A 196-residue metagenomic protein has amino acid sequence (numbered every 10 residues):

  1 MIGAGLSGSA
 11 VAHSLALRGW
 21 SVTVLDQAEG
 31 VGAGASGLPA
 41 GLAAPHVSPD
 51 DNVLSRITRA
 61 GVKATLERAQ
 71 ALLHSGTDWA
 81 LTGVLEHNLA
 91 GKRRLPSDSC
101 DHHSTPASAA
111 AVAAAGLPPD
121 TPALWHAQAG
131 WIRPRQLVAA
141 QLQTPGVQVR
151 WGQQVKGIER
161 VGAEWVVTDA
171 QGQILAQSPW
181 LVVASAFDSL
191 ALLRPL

Functional and structural regions predicted by a protein language model:
M1-V24: N-terminal Rossmann-like FAD-binding beta1-loop-alpha1 element of flavoenzymes
S7, G30, D188: Conserved Rossmann-like nucleotide-cofactor binding loop
A10, A64-E67, Q136, A140: Short amphipathic alpha-helical face segments that pack within enzyme cores and frequently flank/anchor catalytic
A10, R56, I174-L196: Flavin-dependent oxidoreductases
H13, L17, A139, Q143 (+1 more regions): Short, well-ordered alpha-helices that flank and scaffold nucleotide-derived cofactor binding pockets
L17-G37: Glycine-rich FAD pyrophosphate-binding loop
A40-T121: Dinucleotide-binding Rossmann-like beta1-alpha1 core, especially the glycine-rich loop that anchors the ADP
W125-A170, A176-S178, A184, L190: Helical element adjacent to the flavin cofactor pocket in flavoenzyme catalytic cores
